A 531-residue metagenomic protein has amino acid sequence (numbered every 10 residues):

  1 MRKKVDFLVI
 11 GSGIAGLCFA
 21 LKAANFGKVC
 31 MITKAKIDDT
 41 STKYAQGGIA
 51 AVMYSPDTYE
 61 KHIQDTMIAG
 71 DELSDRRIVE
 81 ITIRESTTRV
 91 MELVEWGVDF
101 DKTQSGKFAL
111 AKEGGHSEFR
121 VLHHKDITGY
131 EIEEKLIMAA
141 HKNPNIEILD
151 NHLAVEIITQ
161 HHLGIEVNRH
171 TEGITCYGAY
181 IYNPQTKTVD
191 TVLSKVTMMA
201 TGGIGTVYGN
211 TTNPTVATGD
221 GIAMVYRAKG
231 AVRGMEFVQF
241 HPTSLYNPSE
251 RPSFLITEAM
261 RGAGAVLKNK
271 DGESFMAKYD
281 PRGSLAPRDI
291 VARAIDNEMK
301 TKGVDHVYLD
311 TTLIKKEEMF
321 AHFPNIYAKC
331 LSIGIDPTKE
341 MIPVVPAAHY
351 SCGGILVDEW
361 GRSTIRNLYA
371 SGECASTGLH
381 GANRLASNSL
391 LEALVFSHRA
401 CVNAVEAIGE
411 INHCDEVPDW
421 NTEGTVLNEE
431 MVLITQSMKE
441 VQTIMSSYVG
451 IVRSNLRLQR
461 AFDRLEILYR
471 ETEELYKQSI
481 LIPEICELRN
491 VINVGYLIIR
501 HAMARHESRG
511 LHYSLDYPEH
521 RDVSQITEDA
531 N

Functional and structural regions predicted by a protein language model:
M1-V5, K22, I37-D38, A45-A50 (+7 more regions): Glycine- and aromatic-enriched mobile tails/lids
F7-M31: N-terminal Rossmann-like FAD-binding beta1-loop-alpha1 element of flavoenzymes
A35-M67, D71, Q239, E250 (+1 more regions): Conserved N-terminal glycine-rich FAD pyrophosphate-binding loop of Rossmann-like flavoproteins
I37, M224, G230-I342, N403 (+2 more regions): An anion/pyrophosphate-binding glycine-rich loop and adjacent beta-alpha core in soluble alpha-beta enzymes
S74-R84, R120-M138, L149, T211-G219 (+2 more regions): Short beta-strand to alpha-helix junction loop
E95-T188, L193, A200, S244-N247: Conserved redox-cofactor binding core of oxidoreductases
E156-N168, E172-G173, Y177-T186, I335-L379: FAD-site-proximal beta/loop scaffold in flavoenzymes
V196-E250, F254, T301, S387-R399: Glycine-rich loop(s) and the adjacent beta-strand/alpha-helix scaffold that form part
